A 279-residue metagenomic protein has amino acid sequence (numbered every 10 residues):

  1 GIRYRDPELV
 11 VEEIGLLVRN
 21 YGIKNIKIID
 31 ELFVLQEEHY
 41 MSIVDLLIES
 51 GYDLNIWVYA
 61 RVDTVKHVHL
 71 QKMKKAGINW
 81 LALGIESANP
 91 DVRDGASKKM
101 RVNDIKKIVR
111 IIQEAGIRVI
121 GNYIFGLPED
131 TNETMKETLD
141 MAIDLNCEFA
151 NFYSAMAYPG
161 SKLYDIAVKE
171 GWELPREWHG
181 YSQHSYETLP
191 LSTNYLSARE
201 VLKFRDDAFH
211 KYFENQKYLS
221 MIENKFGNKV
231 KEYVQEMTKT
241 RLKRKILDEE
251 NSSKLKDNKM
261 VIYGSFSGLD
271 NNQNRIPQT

Functional and structural regions predicted by a protein language model:
G1-Y123, L127, D140: Radical SAM [4Fe-4S] cluster-binding motif and immediate context
I23, I78, C147-E148, A155: Proline-aspartate-enriched helix->loop->beta-strand connector
K24, I120, F149-F152, L219-S220: Acidic/polar loop patches that form or flank catalytic/metal-binding clefts of enzymes that bind anionic ligands
M41-I48, T131-C147, H210-Y212: Short, electropositive alpha-helical surface patch
G51, P90-D91, K169-L174, S185: Short glycine/proline- and charge-enriched loop/turn segments that cap or connect secondary-structure elements
R93-D94, Y164, V168: A short local structural element in Rossmann-fold oxidoreductases
S154, G160: Glycine-rich beta-alpha loop elements in corrinoid/cobalamin-binding modules across cobalamin-dependent enzymes
K162-D165, E173-T279: Radical SAM enzyme core and accessory elements
